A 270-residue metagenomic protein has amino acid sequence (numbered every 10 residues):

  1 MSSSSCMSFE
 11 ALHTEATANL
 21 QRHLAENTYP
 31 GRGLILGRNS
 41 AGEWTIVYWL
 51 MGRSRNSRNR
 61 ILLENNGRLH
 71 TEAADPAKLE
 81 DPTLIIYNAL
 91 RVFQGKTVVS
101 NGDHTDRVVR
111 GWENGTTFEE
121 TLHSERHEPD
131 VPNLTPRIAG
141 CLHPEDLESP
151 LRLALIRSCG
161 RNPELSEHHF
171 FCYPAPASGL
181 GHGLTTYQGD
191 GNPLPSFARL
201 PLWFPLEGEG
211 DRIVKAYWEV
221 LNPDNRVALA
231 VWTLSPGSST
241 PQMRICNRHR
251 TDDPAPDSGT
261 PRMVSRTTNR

Functional and structural regions predicted by a protein language model:
S2-R270: Conserved short alpha-helical segments that host acidic/polar catalytic motifs at enzyme active sites
